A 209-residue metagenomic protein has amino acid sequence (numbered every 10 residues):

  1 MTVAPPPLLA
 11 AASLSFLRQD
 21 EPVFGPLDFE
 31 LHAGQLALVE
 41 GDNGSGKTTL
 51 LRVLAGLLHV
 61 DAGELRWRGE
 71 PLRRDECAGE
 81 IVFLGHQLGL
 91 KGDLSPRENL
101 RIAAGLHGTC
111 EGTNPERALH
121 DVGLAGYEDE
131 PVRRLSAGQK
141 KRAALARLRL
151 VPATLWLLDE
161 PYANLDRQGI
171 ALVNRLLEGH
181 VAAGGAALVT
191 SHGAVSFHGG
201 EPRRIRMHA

Functional and structural regions predicted by a protein language model:
A55: Helix-to-loop junction immediately C-terminal to a conserved catalytic motif
G63-G79: Conserved ABC transporter NBD signature motif
Q87, G92-G108, N114: Q-loop/switch helix immediately C-terminal to the Walker
D93, P131-G138: Conserved ABC ATPase signature
R101, G112-Y127: Conserved ABC ATPase "signature" region
L145, G184: Hydrophobic anchor residue at the start of the ABC signature
L148-R149: ABC ATPase C-loop
W156-E160: Catalytic Walker B motif of ABC-type/P-loop ATPase nucleotide-binding domains
